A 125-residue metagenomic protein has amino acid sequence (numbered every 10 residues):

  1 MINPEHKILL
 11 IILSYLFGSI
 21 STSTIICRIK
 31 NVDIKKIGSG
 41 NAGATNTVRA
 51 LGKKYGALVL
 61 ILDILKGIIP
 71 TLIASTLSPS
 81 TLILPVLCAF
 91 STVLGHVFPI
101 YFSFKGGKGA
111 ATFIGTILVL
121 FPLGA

Functional and structural regions predicted by a protein language model:
M1-L10, I69-L87, L118-A125: Helix-coil boundary and interhelical linker segments in multi-pass alpha-helical membrane proteins
E5-I29: N-terminal signal-anchor transmembrane alpha helix
I11, Y15, N41, V59-D63 (+5 more regions): Alpha-helical transmembrane segments of multi-pass membrane proteins, especially transporters and channels
L16-T24, A89-I100: Transmembrane alpha-helical segments that form the membrane-embedded catalytic/substrate-channel core of multi-pass
I20-I25, I69, K105-F113: Transmembrane helix boundary and interhelical junction motifs in multipass membrane proteins
T24-G56, G106: Cytosolic, membrane-interface loops and tails of multi-pass inner-membrane proteins
V48-L51, A74-L77, S91, G95 (+1 more regions): Interfacial segments of multi-pass membrane proteins
R49-S75, C88-S91: Multi-pass membrane catalytic core of lipid/isoprenoid biosynthesis enzymes
